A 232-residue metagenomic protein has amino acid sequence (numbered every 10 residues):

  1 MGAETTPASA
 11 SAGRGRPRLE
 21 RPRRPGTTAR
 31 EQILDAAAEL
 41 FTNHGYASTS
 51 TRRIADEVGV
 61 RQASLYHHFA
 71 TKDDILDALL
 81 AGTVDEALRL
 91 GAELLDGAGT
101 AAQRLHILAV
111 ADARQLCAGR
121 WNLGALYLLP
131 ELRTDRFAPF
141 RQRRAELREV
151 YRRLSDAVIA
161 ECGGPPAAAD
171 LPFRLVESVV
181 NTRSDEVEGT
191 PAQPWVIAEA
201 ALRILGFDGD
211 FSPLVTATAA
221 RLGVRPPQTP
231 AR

Functional and structural regions predicted by a protein language model:
M1-R14, R148-E161, N181-R232: C-terminal peripheral helix-coil segments that are non-catalytic and often amphipathic
G15-E20: Arg/Lys-rich, glycine/proline-spaced intrinsically disordered segments in nuclear chromatin/transcription regulators
A29-A37, I54, L79-A87, G91 (+1 more regions): Generic hydrophobic, amphipathic alpha-helix propensity
Q32, L40-D74, A78: Helix-turn-helix
A36, L40, A111, L175-T182 (+2 more regions): Amphipathic alpha-helical interface segments
A78, A92-A118: Hydrophobic alpha-helical connector segments
L88, T134-R174, A192-E199: Amphipathic alpha-helical packing segments from all-alpha helical-bundle domains
R104-I107, Q115-A138, R152, D170-F173 (+2 more regions): Amphipathic alpha-helical segments used for helix-helix packing
